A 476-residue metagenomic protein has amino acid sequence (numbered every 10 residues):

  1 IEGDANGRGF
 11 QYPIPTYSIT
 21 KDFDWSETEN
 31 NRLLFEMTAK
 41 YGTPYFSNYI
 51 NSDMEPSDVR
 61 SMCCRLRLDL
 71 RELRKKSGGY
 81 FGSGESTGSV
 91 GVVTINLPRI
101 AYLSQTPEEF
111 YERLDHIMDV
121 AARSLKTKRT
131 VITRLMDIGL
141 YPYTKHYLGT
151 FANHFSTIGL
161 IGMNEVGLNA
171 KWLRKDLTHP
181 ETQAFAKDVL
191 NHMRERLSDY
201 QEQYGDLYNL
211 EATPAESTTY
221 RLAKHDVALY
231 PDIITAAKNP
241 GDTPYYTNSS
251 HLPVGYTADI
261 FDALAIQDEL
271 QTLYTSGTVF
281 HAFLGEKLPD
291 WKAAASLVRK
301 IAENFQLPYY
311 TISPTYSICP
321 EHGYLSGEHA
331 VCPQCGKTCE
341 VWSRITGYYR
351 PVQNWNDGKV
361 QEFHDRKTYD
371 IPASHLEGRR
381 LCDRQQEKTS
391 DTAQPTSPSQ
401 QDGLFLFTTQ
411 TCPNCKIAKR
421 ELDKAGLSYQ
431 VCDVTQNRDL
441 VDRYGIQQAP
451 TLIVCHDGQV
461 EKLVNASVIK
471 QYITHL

Functional and structural regions predicted by a protein language model:
I1-A152, L173, H179-Q334, V341: Conserved catalytic cores of very large enzyme subunits
V90, T150-V166, K337-N354: Conserved phosphate/anionic-ligand binding catalytic regions in large, soluble enzymes, centered on
N169: Metallocofactor- and cofactor-centric catalytic cores in central/energy metabolism, strongly enriched
T315-Q334, E340, R344-Q401, K424: Intrinsic, low-complexity terminal and presequence regions
A393-L427: Local sequence-structure signature of Cys/Sec-based thiol-disulfide redox active-site neighborhoods
L427-D439, Q448: Thiol-based oxidoreductase modules, predominantly thioredoxin-like and allied folds used for disulfide exchange
Y444-I453: Structural micro-motif
C455-L476: Non-catalytic, surface beta->alpha helical segment in thiol-disulfide oxidoreductase systems
